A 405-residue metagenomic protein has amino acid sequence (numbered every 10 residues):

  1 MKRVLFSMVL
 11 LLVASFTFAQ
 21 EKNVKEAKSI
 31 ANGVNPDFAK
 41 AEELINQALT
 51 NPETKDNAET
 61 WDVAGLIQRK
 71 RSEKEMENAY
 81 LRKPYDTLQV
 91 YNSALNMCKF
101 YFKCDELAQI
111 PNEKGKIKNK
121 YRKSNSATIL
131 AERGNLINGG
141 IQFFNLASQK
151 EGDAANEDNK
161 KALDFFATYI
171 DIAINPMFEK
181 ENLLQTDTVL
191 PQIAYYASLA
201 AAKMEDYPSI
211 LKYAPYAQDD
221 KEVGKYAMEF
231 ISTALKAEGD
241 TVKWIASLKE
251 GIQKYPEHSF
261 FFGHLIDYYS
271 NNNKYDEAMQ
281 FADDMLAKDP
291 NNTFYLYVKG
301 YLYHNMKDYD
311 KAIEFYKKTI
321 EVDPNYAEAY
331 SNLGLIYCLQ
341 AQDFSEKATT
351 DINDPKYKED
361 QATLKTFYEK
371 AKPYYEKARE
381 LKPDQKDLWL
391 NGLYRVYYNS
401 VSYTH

Functional and structural regions predicted by a protein language model:
A48, C104, Y169, A217 (+4 more regions): Canonical positions in the second alpha-helix
N51, L107, I172, D220 (+4 more regions): Structural marker of alpha-solenoid helical repeat scaffolds
K55-N57, P176, L190, V223-G224 (+4 more regions): Residue-level recognition of tetratricopeptide repeat
T60, F178-E179, I193, Y226-A227 (+4 more regions): TPR alpha-solenoid repeat register
I67-T168, I172-P191, L339-Y374: Short coil/linker segments at helix-helix boundaries
T404-H405: Conserved small/polar residues in nucleotide/adenosyl-binding loops
